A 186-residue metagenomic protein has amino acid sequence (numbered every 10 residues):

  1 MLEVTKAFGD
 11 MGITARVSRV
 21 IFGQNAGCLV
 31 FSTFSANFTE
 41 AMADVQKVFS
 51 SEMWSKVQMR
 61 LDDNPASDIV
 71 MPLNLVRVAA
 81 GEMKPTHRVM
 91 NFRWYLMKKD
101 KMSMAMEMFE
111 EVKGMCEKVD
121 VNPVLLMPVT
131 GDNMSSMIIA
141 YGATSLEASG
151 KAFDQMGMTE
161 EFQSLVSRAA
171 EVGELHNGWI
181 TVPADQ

Functional and structural regions predicted by a protein language model:
M1-Q186: Short S/T/G/P-rich N-terminal loop/turn motif that feeds into the first structured element of a domain
